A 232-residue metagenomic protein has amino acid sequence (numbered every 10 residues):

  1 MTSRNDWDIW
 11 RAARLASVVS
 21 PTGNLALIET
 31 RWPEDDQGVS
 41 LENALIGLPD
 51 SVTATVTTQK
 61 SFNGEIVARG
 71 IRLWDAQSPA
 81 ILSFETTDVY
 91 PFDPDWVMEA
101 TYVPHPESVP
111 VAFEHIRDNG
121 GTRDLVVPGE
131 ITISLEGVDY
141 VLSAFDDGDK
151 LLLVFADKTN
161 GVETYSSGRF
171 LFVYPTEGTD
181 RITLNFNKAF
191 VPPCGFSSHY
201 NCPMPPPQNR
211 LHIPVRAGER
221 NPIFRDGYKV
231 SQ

Functional and structural regions predicted by a protein language model:
M1-P94, H105: Sequence termini and other peripheral, non-core segments
R14, P175-Q232: Long, compositionally biased interface segments
P33-D35, T58-R69, R123-V127, F145-D149 (+1 more regions): Short, ordered beta-strand-loop transition motifs
E42, P49, W74, E99-T101 (+6 more regions): A structural detector for beta-sheet-dominated domains
G70-L135: Surface-exposed beta-loop interaction hotspot
L82-P91, D147-G148, F196-P205: Extended Gly/Ser/Thr-rich low-complexity repeat segments, especially those forming or decorating extracellular
E107, L142-S143, V162-T164, P192-G195 (+1 more regions): Short helix/loop capping segments that flank catalytic or ligand/cofactor-binding pockets
V126-G129, S134-K188: An exposed acidic His-Trp-rich patch
